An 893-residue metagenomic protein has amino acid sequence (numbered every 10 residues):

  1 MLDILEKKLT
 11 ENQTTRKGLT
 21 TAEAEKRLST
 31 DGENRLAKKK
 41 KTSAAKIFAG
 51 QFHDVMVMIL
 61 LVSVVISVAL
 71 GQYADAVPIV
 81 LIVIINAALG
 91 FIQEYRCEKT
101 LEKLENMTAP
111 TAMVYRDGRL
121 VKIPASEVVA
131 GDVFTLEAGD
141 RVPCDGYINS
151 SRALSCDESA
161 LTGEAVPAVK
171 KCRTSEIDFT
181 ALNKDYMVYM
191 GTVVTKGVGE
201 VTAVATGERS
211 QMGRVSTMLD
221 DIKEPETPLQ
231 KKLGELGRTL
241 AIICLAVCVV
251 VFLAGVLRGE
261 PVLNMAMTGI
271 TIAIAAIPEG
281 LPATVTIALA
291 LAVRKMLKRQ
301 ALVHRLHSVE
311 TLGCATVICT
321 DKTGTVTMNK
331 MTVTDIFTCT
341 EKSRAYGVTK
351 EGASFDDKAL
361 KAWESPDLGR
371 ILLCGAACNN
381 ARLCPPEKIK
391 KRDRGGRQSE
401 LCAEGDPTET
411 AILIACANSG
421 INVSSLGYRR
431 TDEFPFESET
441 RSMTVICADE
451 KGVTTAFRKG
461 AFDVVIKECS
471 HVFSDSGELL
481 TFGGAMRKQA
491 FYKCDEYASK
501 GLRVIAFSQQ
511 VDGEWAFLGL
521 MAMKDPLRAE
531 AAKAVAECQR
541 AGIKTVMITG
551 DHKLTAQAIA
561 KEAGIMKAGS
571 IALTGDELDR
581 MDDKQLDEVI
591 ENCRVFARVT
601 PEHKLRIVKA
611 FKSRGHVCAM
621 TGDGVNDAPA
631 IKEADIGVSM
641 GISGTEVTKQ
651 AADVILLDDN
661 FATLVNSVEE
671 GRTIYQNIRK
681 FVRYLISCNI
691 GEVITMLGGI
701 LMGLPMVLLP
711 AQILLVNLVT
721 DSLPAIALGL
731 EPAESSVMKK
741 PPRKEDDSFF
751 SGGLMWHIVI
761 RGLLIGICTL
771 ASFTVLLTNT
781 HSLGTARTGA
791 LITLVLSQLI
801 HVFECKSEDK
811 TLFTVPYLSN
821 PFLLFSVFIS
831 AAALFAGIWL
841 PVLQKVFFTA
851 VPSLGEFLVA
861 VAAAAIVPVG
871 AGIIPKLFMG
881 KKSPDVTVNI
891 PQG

Functional and structural regions predicted by a protein language model:
M1-K739, F749-F750, L763, T774 (+3 more regions): Conserved cytosolic headpiece of P-type ATPases
T720, I765, T788-V802: Generic alpha-helical transmembrane segments
K744-L763, L783-G789: Membrane-water interface at loop-to-transmembrane-helix junctions
C768: C-terminal catalytic subdomain
C805: A C-terminal functional module that forms or caps the active site or interfaces directly with catalytic machinery
